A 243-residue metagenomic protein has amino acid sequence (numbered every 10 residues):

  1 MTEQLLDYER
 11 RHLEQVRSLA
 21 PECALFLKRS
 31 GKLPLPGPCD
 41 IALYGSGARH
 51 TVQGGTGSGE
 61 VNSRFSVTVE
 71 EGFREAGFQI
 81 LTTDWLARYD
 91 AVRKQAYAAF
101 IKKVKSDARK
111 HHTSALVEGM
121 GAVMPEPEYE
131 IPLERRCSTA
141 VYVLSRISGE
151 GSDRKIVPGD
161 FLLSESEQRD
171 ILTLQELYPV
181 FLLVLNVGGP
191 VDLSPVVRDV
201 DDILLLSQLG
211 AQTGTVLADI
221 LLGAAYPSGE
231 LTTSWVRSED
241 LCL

Functional and structural regions predicted by a protein language model:
M1-L243: C-terminal non-catalytic regions of proteins with extracellular/luminal or membrane-system context
